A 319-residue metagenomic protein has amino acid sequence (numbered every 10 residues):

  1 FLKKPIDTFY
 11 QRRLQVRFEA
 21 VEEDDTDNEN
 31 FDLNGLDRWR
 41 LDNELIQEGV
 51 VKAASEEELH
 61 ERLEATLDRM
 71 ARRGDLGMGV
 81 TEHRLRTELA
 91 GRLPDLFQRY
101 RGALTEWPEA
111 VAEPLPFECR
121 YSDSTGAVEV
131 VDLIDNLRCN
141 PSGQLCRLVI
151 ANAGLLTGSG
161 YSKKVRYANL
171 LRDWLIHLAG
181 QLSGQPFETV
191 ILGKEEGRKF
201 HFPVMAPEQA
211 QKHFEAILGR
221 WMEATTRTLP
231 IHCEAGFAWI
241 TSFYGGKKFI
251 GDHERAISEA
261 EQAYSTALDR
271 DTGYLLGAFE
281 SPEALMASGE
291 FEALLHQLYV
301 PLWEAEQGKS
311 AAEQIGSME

Functional and structural regions predicted by a protein language model:
F1-E319: Structural signature of nuclease core domains in nucleic-acid processing machines
